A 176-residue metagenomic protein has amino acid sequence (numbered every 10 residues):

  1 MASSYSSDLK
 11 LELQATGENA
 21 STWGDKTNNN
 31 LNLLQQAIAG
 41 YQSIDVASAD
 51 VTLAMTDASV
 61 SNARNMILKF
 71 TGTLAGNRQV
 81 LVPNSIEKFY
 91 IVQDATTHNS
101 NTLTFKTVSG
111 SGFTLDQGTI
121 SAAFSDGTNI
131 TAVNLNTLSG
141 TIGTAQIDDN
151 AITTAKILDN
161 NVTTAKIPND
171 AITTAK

Functional and structural regions predicted by a protein language model:
A2-T102, D148-T153, A171: Exposed extracellular interaction/assembly regions and N-terminal maturation sites
T22-N29, D116-D126, T153, T163-T164 (+1 more regions): Extracellular disulfide-bonded cysteine-rich modules/repeats
L31-Y41, N99-T107, A122-N136, T164-K166: Short, surface-exposed terminal/edge motifs of secreted or surface/virion proteins that either
A47-A49, L135-K176: Register-specific beta-strand positions within repetitive beta-rich fiber domains
S61, F113-T114: Extracellular/luminal recognition modules and glycoprotein regions
F70-G72, D94, T107, Q117 (+1 more regions): Residues on the solvent-exposed faces and adjacent turns of beta-rich solenoids used to engage binding targets
N84-S85, Q117-S121, L138: A short, sequence-level motif marking secondary-structure junctions
I86, N99, T107-F113: Ser/Thr/Gly-rich low-complexity blocks that favor extended beta-strand/coil architectures
